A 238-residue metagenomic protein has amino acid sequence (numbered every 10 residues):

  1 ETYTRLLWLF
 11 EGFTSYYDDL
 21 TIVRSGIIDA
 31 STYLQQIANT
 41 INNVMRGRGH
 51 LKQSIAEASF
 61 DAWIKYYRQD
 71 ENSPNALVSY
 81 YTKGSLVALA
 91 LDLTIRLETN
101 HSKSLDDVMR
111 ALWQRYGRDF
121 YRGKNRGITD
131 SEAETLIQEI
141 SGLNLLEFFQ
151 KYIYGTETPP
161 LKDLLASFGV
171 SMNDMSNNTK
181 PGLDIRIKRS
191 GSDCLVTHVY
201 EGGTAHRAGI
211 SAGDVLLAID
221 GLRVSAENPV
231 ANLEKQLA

Functional and structural regions predicted by a protein language model:
T2-T82, Q114-D119: Acidic/His/Gly-enriched intrinsically disordered linker/tail segments that often contain short helix/coil "MoRF-like"
T14, H101, F149, I185 (+3 more regions): Terminal peptide-recognition signature
S31-Q36, M45, Y67-A166: Amphipathic alpha-helical substructures
L89-D92, K103, T129, T197-Y200 (+2 more regions): Ordered core of a single globular domain
L93-L97, G202, L222: Conserved helix-loop functional segments at active or binding sites
T156-E201, H206: PDZ/PDZ-like peptide-tail recognition elements
H206, S211-D214, A218-A238: PDZ domains, with a preference for the canonical peptide-binding region formed by the helix
